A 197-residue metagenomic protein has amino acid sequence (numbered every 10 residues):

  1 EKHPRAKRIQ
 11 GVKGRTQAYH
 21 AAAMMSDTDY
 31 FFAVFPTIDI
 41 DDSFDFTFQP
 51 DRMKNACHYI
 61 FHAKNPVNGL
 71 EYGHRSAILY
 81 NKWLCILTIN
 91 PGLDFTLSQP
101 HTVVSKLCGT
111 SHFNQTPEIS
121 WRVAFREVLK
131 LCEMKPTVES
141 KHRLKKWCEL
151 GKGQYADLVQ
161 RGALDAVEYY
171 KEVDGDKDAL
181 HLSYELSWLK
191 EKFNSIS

Functional and structural regions predicted by a protein language model:
E1-D27: N-terminal anchoring/stem segment of glycosyltransferases
V12, T37, K64-P66: Short, solvent-exposed coil/turn elements at secondary-structure transition points
A18-Y19, F35, Y72-H74: Residue-level signal for functionally critical sites in structured catalytic/ligand-binding pockets
A22, D29-D42: Short beta-strand-to-loop acidic/aromatic patch adjacent to the donor-nucleotide binding site
T28-D29, R75: Short, surface-exposed beta-edge/turn micro-motifs
T47-S197: Catalytic-site signature of metal-activated, phosphate-bearing donor transferases, centered on the GT-A/GT-A-like
